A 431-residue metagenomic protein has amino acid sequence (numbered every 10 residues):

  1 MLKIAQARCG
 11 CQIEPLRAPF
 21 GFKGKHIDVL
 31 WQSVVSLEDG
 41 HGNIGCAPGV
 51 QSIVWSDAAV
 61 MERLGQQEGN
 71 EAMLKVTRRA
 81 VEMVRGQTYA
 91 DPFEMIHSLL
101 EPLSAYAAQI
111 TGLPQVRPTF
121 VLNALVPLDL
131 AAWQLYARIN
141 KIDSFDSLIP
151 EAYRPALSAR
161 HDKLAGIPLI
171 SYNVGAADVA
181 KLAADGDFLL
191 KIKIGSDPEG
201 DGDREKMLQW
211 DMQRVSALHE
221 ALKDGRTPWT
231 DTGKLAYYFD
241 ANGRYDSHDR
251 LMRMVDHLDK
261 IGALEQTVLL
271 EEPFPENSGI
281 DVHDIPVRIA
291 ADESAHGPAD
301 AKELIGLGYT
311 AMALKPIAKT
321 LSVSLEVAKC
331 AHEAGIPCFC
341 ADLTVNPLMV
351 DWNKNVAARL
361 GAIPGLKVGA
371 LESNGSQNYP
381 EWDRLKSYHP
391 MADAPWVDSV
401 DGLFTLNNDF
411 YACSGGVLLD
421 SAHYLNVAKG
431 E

Functional and structural regions predicted by a protein language model:
M1-S36, G40: Short, Gly/Pro- and small/polar-rich lid/capping loops
V35, G42, L128, K141 (+6 more regions): Conserved, mostly hydrophobic/aromatic
E38, I44-N140: Metal- or metallocofactor-binding catalytic centers and their adjacent structured scaffolds across diverse enzyme
R154-N277: Metal-dependent enolase-superfamily TIM-barrel catalytic cores that perform enediolate-based chemistry
A184-F188, D259-Q266, H283-A290, L304-A313 (+2 more regions): Glycine-enriched alpha-helix->loop->beta-strand junction motifs that scaffold or abut catalytic
D246-H257, G297-G308, S322-E326, V345-R359: Catalytic cores of alpha/beta
L270-P275, A291-P298, I317-V323: A general structural motif
T344-E431: Flexible C-terminal active-site loop/helix
